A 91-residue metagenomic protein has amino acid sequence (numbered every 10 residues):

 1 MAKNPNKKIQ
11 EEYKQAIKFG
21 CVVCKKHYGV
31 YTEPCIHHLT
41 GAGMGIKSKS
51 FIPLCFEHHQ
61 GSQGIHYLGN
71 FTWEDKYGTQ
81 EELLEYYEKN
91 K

Functional and structural regions predicted by a protein language model:
M1-Q15, F71-L83: Replace "small metal-dependent catalytic modules" with "small catalytic or cofactor-binding modules
N6-C35, E57: Short cysteine-rich loop/turn motifs with clustered Cys
E12-F19, A42-L54: Phosphate-binding glycine-rich loops and adjacent basic patches that engage nucleotide phosphates, nucleic-acid
V22, V30-E33, H38, A42 (+2 more regions): Acidic/histidine-enriched, beta-strand-rich ligand/metal-binding domains
G43-I52, Q60-K91: Polybasic, low-complexity binding patches
